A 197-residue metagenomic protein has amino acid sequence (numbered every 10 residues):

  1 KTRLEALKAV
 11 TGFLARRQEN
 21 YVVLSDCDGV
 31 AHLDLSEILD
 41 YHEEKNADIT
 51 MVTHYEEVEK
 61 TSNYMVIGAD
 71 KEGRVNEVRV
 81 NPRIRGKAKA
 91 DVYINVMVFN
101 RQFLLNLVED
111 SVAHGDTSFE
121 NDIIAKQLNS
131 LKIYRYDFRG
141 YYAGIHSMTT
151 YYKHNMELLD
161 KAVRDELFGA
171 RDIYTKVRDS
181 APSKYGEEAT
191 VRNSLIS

Functional and structural regions predicted by a protein language model:
K1, Y64-G68, Y93, T149-H154 (+1 more regions): Short, surface-exposed amphipathic charged segments that create phosphate/polyanion-binding patches used for binding
K1-V30, L35-E37: Conserved N-terminal catalytic core of the sugar/cofactor nucleotidyltransferase
A9-F13, Y41, Y55, K126: A generic secondary-structure signal
Q18, H32-Q102: Conserved core of the sugar-phosphate nucleotidyltransferase
V23-S25, T50-V52, Y134-Y136, A143: Hydrophobic/aromatic beta-strand patches that form the interior of the parallel beta-sheet core in alpha/beta enzyme
L24-H32, Y93-I94, L107-H114: Flexible, glycine/proline-enriched loop segments at strand-loop-helix junctions that form or flank small-ligand binding
D28-G29, E57-V58, Y141-Y142: Short histidine/acidic/glycine/proline-rich micro-motifs that form metal- and phosphate-coordinating active-site loops
Q102, D110-S197: Left-handed beta-helix
